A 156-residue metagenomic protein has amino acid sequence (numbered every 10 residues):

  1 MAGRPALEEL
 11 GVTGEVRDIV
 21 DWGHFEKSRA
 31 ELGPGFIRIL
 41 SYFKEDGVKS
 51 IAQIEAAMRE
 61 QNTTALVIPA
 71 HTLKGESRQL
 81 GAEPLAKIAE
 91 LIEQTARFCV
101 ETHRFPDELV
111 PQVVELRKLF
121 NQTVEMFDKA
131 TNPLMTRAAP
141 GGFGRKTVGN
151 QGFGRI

Functional and structural regions predicted by a protein language model:
M1-I68, T72-I156: Two-component system phosphorelay core
